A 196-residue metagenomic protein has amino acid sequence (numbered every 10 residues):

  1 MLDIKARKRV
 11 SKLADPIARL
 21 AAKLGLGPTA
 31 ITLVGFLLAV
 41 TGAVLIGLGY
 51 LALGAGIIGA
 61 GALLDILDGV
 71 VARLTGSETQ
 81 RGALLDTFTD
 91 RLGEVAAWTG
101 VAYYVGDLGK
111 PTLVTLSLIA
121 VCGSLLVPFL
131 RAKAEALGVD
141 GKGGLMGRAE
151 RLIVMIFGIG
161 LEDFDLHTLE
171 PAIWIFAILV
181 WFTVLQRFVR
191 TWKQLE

Functional and structural regions predicted by a protein language model:
M1-A62, A96-E196: Hydrophobic alpha-helical transmembrane segments
Y50-E78, G82: Glycine-rich active-site/cofactor-binding loop and its immediate structural neighborhood
D65, D86, S124: Conserved G/P- and acidic residue-centered "switch" motifs that form tight phosphate/ATP-binding loops in soluble
G69-T115: Basic, amphipathic juxtamembrane/active-site segments that coordinate anionic phosphate or diphosphate groups
